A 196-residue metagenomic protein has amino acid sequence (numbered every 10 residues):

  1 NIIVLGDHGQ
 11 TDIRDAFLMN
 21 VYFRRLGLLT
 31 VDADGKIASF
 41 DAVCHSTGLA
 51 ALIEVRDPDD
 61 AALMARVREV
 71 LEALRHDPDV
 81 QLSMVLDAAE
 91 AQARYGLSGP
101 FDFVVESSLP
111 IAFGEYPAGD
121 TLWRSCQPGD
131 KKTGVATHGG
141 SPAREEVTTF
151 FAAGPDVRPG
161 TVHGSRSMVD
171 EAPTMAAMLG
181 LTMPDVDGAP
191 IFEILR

Functional and structural regions predicted by a protein language model:
N1-I3, M175, L179-M183: Short, hydrophobic alpha-helical segments
N1-K132: Secreted, luminal/periplasmic, and some membrane-associated catalytic domains that remodel anionic oxygen-ester
R25-L28, D156, G180-P184: Short, well-ordered loop/turn and helix-capping segments at boundaries between secondary-structure elements and domains
A33-T47, A61-V70, E145, R158-P173 (+2 more regions): A short beta-strand-to-alpha-helix junction
I53, V105, F150-A152, I191: Generic structural hydrophobic/aromatic packing signal, biased to beta-strands
A118-A172, A177: Low-complexity, glycine/alanine/valine/leucine- and proline-rich hydrophobic stretches
